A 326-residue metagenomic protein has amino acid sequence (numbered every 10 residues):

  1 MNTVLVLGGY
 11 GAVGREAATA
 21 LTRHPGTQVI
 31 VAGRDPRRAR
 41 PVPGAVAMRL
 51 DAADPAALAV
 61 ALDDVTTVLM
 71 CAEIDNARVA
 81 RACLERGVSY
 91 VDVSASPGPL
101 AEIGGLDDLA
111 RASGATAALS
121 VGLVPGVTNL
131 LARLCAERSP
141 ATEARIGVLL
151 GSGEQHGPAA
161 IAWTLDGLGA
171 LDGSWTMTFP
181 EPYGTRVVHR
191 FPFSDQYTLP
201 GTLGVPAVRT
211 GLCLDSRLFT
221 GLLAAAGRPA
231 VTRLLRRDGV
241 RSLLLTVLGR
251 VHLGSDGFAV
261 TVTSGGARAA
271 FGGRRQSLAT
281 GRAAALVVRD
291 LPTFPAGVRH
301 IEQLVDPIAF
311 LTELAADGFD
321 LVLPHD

Functional and structural regions predicted by a protein language model:
L5-R23: N-terminal Rossmann NAD(P)H-binding glycine-rich loop of SDR-like oxidoreductase domains
A32-P36, D51-A52: N-terminal Rossmann-fold cofactor-binding loop
A47-R49: Conserved residues in the N-terminal Rossmann fold of short-chain dehydrogenase/reductase
D51-V65, M70-D75: Conserved Rossmann-fold cofactor-binding substructure of NAD(P)-dependent oxidoreductases
A61-D64, D75-V93: Rossmann-fold NAD(P) dinucleotide-binding segment
S94-A115: Rossmann-fold NAD(P)-binding glycine/threonine-rich loop
E137-D256, V260-R268: Active-site-lining helix/loop region of Rossmann-like oxidoreductase modules
P229-D326: C-terminal active-site/capping subdomain that shapes the small-molecule cofactor and substrate pocket of enzyme
